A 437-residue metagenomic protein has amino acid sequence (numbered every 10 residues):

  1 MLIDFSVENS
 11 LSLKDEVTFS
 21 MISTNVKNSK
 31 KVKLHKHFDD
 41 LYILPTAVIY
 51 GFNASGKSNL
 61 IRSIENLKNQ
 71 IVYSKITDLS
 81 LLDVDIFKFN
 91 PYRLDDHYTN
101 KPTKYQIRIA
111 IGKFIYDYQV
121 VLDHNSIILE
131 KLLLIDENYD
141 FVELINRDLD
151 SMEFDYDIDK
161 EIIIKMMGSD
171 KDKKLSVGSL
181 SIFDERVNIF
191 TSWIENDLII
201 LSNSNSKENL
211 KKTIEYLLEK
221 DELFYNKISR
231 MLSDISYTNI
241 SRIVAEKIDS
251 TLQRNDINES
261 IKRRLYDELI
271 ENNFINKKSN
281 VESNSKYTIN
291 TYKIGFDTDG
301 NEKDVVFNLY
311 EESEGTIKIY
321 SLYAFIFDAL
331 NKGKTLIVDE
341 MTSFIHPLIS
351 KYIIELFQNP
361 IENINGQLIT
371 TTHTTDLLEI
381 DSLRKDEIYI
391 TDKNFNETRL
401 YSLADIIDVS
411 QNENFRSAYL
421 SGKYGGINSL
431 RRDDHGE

Functional and structural regions predicted by a protein language model:
M1-V72, I294-L430: Switch/communication elements of ASCE P-loop NTPase nucleotide-binding domains
D4-S6, T18, K104-R108, D117-Q119 (+1 more regions): Beta-strand secondary-structure signal
H35-V48, F52, R62-Y118, D123-H124: Conserved P-loop NTP-binding catalytic core
I61-K101, D172-R230, E355-L368, H373-L377: An exposure/low-complexity boundary signal
Y92-D150, L403-Q411, S417: P-loop NTPase motor core
Y116-I261: Electropositive, glycine-dotted interaction segments that contact anionic polymers or phosphate-rich ligands
K211-E311, Y424, R432-D434: Extended helical coiled-coil dimerization/tether regions that scaffold and oligomerize large DNA-maintenance assemblies
